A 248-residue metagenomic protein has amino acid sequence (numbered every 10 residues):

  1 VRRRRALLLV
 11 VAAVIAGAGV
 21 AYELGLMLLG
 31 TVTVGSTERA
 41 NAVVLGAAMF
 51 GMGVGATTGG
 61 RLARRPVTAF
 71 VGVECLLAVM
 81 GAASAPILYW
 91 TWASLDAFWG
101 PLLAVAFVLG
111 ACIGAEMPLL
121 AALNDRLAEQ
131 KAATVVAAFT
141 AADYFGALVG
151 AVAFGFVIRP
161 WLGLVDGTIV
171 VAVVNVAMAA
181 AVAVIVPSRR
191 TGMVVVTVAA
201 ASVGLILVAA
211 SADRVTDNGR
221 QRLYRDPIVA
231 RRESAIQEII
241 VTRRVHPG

Functional and structural regions predicted by a protein language model:
V1-S234, E238-P247: Alpha-helical transmembrane segments of multi-pass membrane proteins
